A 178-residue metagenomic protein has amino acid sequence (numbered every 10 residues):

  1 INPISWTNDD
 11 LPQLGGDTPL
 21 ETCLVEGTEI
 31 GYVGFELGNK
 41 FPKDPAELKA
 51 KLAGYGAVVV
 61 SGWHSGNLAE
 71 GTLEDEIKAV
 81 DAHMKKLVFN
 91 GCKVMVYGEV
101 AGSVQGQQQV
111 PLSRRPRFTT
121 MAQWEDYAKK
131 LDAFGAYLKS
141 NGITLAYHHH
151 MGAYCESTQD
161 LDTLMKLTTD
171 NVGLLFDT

Functional and structural regions predicted by a protein language model:
I1-I4, F35-L37, V59-H64, M95-Y97 (+2 more regions): Hydrophobic faces of well-ordered beta-strands that scaffold small-molecule active sites in alpha/beta enzyme cores
I1-P19: Boundary/entry segment of secreted carbohydrate-active catalytic domains
T7-D10, N67-G71, G106: A short acidic, helix-capping loop that chelates divalent metal ions and anchors anionic groups
T18-P42, F89-M95: Catalytic domains of carbohydrate-active enzymes, especially glycoside hydrolases
L24-T28, Y55, T169: Catalytic alpha-helical scaffold of carbohydrate-active enzymes acting on polysaccharides/glycoconjugates
G34-E47, G66-K78, M151-S157, T178: Acidic-and-aromatic substrate-binding clefts and catalytic sites of carbohydrate-active enzymes
K43-W63, A82: Aromatic-lined substrate-binding rim segments of carbohydrate-active enzymes
L73-F176: Active-site acidic/histidine proton-transfer and metal-coordination neighborhood in alpha/beta enzyme cores
